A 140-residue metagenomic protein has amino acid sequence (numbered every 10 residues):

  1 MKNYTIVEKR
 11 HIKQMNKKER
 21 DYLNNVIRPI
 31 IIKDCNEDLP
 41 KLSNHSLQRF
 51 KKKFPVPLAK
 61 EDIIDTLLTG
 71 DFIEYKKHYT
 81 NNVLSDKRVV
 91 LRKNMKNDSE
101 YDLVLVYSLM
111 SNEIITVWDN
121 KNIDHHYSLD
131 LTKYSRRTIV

Functional and structural regions predicted by a protein language model:
M1-V140: Ribonuclease/tRNase effector modules and their secretory precursors
